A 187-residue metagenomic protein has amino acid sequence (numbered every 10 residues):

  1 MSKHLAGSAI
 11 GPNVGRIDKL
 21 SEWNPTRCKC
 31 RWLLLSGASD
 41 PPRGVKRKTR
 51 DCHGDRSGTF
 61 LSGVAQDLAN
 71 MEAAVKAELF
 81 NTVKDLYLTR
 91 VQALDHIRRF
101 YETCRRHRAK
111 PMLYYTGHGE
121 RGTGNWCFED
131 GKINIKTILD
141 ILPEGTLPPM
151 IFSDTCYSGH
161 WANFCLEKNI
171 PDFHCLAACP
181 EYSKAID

Functional and structural regions predicted by a protein language model:
M1-M112, H118-R121: Boundary/activation segment at the start of structured domains
W32-L35, M112-Y115, P149-F152, C175-A177: Structural recognition of the beta-strand scaffold that forms the well-ordered cores of secreted hydrolase catalytic
D40-R43, A93, G119-T123, S158-N163 (+1 more regions): Eukaryotic short linear interaction motifs
V45-K46, G58, F100, N125-C127 (+2 more regions): Short coil/turn segments at secondary-structure boundaries
Y101-T103, D140-E144, C165-I170, H174: Short, surface-exposed basic-aromatic patches at helix termini and helix-loop junctions that form
T116-T146: A short, glycine/acidic-enriched catalytic loop
M150-D187: Active-site-proximal C-terminal subdomain of hydrolase catalytic domains
